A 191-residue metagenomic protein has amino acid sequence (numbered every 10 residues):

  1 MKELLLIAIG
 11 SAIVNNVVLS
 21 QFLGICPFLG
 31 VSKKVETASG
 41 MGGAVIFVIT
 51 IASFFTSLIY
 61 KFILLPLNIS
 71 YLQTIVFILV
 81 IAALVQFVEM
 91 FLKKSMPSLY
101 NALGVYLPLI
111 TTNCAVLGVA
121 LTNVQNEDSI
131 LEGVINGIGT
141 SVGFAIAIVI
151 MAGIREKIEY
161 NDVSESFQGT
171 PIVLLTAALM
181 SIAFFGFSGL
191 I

Functional and structural regions predicted by a protein language model:
M1-L5, L58-Y71, A120-V134, S188-I191: Helix-coil boundary and interhelical linker segments in multi-pass alpha-helical membrane proteins
E3-L19, L67-A83, V134-A147: Structural signature of hydrophobic alpha-helical transmembrane segments
I7, A12-V14, V45, T50-F54 (+4 more regions): Hydrophobic core segments of alpha-helical transmembrane domains in multi-pass membrane transport and ion-translocation
F22-G30, E89-K94, Y106-L107, C114-E127: Generic transmembrane alpha-helix signature in multi-pass membrane proteins, especially transporters/channels
L23-T37, V85-L99, M151-D162: C-terminal ends of transmembrane helices
E36-F47, Y71-F77, L99-I110, S164-I172: Cytoplasmic-side transmembrane-helix entry/capping segments in multi-pass membrane proteins
K61-G104: Ordered, amphipathic secondary-structure segments that act as subunit-interaction surfaces in large macromolecular
D128-I191: C-terminal transmembrane helix-loop-helix hairpin of multi-pass membrane proteins
